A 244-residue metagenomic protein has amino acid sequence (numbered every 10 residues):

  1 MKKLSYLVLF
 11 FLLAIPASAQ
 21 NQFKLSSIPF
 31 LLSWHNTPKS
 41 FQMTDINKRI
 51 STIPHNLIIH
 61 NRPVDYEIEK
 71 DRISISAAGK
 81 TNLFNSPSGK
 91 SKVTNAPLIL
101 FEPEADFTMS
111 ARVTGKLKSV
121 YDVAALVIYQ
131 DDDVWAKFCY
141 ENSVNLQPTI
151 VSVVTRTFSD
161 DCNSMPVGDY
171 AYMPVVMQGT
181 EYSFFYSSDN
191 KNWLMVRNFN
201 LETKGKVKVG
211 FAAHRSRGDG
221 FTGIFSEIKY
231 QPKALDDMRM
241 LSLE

Functional and structural regions predicted by a protein language model:
M1-L4, Q20: Positively charged n-region of N-terminal signal peptides that target proteins for export
L4-L13: Sec-dependent N-terminal signal peptides
I15-A19: Sec/Tat signal peptide C-region and signal peptidase I cleavage site
F23-E244: Extracellular glycan-recognition regions
